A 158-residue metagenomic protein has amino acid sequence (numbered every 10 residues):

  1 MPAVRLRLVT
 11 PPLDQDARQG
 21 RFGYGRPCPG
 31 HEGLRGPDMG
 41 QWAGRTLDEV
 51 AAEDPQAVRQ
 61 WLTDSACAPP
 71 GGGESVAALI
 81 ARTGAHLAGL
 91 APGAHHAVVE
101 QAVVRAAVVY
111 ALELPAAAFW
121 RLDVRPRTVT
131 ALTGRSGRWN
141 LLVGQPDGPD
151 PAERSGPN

Functional and structural regions predicted by a protein language model:
M1-L6, M39-E49, V109-N158: Acidic, low-complexity terminal tails and accessory targeting/binding regions of phosphate-metabolizing enzymes
M1-V9, L13-D16, P27-R59: Phosphate-coordination/substrate-recognition cap region in phosphate-metabolizing enzymes
L6, G89, G93-A102: Generic beta-sheet signal
P12, P55, Q101-A102, P126: Alpha-helix N-cap/helix-start capping motif
G20, A57-A77: Short glycine/proline- and acidic residue-enriched helix-loop micro-motifs that form flexible lids or anion-recognition
R21-P27: Short catalytic helix/loop segments, enriched in acidic residues and glycine and frequently bearing histidine
I80-P92: Generic structural signal for well-ordered alpha-helical scaffold segments
Q101-R105, R135: GST superfamily/GST-like fold recognition
